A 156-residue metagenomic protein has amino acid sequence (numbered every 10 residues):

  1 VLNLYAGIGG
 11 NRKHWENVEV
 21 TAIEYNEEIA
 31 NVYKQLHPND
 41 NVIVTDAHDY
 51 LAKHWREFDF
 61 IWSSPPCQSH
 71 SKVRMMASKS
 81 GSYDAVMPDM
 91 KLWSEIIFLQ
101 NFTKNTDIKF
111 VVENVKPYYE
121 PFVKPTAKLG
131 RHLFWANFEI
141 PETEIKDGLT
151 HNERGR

Functional and structural regions predicted by a protein language model:
V1-R156: Conserved active-site and SAM-binding loop architecture of S-adenosyl-L-methionine-dependent nucleic-acid
